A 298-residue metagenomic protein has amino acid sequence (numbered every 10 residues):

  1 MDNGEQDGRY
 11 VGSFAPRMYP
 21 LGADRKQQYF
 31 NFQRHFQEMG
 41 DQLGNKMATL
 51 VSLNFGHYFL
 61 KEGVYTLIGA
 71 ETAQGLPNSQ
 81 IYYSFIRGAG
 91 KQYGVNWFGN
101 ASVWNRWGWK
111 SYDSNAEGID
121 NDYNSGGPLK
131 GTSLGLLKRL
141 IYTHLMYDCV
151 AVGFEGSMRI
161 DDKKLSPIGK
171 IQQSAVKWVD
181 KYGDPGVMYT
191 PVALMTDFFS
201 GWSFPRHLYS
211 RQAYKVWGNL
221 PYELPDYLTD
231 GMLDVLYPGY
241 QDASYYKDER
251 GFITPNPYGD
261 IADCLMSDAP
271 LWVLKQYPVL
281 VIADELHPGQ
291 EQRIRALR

Functional and structural regions predicted by a protein language model:
M1-R298: Glycan-processing catalytic domains of CAZymes
